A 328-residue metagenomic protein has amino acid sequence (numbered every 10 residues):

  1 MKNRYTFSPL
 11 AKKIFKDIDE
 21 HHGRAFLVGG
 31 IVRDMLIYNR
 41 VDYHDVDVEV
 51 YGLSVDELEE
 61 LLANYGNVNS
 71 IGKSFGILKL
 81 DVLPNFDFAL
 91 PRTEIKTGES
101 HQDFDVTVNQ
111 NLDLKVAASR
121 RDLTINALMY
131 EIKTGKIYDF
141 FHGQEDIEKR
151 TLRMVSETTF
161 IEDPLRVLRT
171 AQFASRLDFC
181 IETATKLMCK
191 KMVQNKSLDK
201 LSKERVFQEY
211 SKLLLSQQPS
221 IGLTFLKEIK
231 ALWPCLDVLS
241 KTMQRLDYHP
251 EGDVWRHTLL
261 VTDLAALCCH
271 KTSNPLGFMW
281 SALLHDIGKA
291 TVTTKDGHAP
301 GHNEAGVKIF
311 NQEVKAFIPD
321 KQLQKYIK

Functional and structural regions predicted by a protein language model:
M1-K328: Catalytic cores of the polymerase beta-like nucleotidyltransferase superfamily and closely associated nucleotide
